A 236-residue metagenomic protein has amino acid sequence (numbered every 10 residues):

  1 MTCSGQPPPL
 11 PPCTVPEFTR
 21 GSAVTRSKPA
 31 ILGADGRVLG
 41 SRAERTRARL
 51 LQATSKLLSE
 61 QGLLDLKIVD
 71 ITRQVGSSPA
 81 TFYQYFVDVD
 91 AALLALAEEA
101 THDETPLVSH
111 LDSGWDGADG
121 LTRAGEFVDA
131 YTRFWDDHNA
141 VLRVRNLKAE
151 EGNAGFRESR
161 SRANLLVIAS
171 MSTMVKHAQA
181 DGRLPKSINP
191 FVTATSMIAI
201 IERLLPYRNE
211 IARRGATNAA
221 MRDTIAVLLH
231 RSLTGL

Functional and structural regions predicted by a protein language model:
M1-R45, E210: N-terminal intrinsically disordered/low-complexity leader segments
F18, A91, A95, S109-D137 (+2 more regions): Hydrophobic alpha-helical connector segments
K28, L32-L39, T72-F86, D137 (+1 more regions): Basic/polar phosphate-binding segments, predominantly the helix-turn-helix DNA-binding elements of transcriptional
R42-T54, I71-T72, L96-L107, M171: Generic hydrophobic, amphipathic alpha-helix propensity
R49, L57-A91, A95: Helix-turn-helix
K67, L142-N146, R157, S187 (+1 more regions): Short, hydrophobic secondary-structure boundary micro-motifs
H102-S109, F134-D137, V144-L147, A154-D181 (+4 more regions): Amphipathic alpha-helical packing segments from all-alpha helical-bundle domains
